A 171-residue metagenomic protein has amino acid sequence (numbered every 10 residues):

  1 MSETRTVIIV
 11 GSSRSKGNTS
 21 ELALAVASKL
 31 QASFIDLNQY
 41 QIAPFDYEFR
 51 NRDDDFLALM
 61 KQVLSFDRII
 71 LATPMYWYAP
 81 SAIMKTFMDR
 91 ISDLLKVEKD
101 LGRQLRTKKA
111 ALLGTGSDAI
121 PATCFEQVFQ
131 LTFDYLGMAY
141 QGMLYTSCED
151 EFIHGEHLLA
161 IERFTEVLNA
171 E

Functional and structural regions predicted by a protein language model:
M1-L101, Y145, E151-E171: N-terminal beta1-alpha1-beta2 submodule of the flavodoxin-like/Rossmannoid cofactor-binding fold
Q104-G142: Short, glycine-/small-residue-rich phosphate/pyrophosphate-handling segment
